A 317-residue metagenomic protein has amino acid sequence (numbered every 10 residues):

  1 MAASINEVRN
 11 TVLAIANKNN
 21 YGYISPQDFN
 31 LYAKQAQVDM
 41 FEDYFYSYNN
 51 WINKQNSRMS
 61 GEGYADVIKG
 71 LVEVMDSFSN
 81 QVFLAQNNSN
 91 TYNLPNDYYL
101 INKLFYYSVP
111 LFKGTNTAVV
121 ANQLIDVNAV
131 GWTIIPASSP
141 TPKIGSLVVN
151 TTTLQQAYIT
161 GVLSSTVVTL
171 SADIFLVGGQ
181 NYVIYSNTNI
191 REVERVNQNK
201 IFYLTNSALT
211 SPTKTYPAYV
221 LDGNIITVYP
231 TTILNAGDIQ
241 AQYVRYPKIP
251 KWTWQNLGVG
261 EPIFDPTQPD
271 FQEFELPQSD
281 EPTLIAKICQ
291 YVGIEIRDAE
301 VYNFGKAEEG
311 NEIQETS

Functional and structural regions predicted by a protein language model:
M1-K113, I144, Q156, Y182-S317: Glycine-enriched, solvent-exposed interface loops adjoining structured elements
P110-S186: Autoprocessing Asn-cyclization modules and mimics
